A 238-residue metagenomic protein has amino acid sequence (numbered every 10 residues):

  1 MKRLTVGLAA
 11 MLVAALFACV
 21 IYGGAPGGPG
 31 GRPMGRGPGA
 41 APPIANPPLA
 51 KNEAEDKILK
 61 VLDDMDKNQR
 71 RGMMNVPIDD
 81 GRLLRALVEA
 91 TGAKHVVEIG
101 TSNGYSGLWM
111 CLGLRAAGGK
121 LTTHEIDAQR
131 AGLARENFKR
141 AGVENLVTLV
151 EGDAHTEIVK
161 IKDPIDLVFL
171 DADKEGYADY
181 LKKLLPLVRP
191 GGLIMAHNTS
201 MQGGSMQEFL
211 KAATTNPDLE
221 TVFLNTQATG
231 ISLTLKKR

Functional and structural regions predicted by a protein language model:
M1-M11: Bacterial N-terminal signal peptides that target proteins for export
L4, V20-F169, K174-M195, T199-R238: A short alpha-helical cap/connector motif
A9-V20: Bacterial N-terminal signal peptides
